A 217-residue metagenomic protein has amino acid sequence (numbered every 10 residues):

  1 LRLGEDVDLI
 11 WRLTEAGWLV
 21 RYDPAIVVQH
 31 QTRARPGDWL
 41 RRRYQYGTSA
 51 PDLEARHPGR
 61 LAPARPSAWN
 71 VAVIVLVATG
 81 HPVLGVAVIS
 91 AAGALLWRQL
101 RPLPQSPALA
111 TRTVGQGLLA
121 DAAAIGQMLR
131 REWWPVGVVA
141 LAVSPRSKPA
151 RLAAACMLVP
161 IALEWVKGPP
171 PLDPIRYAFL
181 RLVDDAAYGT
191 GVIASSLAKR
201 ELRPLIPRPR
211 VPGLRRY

Functional and structural regions predicted by a protein language model:
L1-R2, A34: Short, acidic/glycine-rich phosphate-metal binding loop used to engage nucleotide
R2-L9, D23, R42: Acidic donor-binding loop at a coil-to-helix junction in glycosyltransferase catalytic cores that engages
L13-T14: Hydrophobic residues within well-ordered alpha-helices
D23-I89, L96-S195, R200, P204-R208 (+1 more regions): Active-site-adjacent helix/loop segment of glycosyltransferases that harbors family-specific signature motifs
